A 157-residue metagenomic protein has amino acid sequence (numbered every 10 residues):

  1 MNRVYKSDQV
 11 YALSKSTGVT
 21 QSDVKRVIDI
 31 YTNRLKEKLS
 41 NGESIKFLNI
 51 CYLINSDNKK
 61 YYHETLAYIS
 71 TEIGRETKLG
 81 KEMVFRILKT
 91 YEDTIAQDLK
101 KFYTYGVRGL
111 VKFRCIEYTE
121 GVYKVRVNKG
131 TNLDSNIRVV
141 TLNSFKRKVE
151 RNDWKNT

Functional and structural regions predicted by a protein language model:
M1-T157: Strongly charged
